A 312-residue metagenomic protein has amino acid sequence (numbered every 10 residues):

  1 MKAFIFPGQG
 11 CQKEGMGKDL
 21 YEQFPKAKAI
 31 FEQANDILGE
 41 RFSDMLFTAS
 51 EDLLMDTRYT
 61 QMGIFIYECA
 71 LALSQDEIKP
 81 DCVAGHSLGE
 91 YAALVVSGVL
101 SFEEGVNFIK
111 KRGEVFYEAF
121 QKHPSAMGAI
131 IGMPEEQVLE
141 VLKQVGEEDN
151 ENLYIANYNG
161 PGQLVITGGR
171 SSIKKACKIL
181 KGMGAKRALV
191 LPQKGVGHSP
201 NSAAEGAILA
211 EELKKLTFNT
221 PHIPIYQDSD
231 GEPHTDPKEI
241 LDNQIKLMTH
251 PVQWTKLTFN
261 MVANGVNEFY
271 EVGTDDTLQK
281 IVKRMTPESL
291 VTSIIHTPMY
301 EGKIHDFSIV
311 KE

Functional and structural regions predicted by a protein language model:
K2-A84, I166: Helix-rich "cap/lid" substructures immediately adjacent to catalytic or cofactor-binding pockets
F6-G8, A34, E68, G89 (+6 more regions): Conserved small-residue
Q9-C11, L38, G98-L247: Alpha/beta catalytic cores of group-transfer enzymes, especially the acyltransferase/condensing modules of polyketide
G17-D19, V96-G98, K178, I281-R284: Short amphipathic alpha-helical segments
Y21-E22, Q144-G146, K181-M183, Q279 (+1 more regions): Short, solvent-exposed amphipathic alpha-helical segments in soluble enzyme and RNA/protein-processing domains
T60-M62, V196, P251: Glycine-rich phosphate/pyrophosphate-binding beta-alpha loops
Y67-V83, K246-E312: Flexible, low-complexity segments
G85-V95, V99-L100: Glycine-rich nucleophile elbow surrounding the catalytic serine of serine-hydrolase chemistry
